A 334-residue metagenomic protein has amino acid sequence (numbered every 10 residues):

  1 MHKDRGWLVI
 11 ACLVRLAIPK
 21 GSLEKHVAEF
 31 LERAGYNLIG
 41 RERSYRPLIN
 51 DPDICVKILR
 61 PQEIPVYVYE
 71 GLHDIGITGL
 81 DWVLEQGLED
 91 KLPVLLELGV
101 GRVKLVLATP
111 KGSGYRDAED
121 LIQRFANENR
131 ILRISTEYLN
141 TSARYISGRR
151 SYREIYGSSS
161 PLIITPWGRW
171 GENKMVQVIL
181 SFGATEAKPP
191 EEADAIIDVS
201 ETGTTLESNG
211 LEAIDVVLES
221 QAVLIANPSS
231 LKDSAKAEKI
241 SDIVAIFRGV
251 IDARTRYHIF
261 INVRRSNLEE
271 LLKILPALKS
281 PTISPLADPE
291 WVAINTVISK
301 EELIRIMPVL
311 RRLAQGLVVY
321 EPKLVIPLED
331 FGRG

Functional and structural regions predicted by a protein language model:
M1-V9: N-terminal amphipathic/basic-hydrophobic helices that include classical n-h-c signal peptides and signal-anchor
K3-D4, H73-G76, L313: Generic detector of intrinsically disordered, low-complexity, polar/charged segments
V9-D53, I58, I77-R102, S113-G334: Small-molecule-sensing regulatory modules
D53-D74: Short, structured active-site "lid" loops
K104, A108-P110: Glycine/small-residue-rich phosphate/adenosyl-binding loop
